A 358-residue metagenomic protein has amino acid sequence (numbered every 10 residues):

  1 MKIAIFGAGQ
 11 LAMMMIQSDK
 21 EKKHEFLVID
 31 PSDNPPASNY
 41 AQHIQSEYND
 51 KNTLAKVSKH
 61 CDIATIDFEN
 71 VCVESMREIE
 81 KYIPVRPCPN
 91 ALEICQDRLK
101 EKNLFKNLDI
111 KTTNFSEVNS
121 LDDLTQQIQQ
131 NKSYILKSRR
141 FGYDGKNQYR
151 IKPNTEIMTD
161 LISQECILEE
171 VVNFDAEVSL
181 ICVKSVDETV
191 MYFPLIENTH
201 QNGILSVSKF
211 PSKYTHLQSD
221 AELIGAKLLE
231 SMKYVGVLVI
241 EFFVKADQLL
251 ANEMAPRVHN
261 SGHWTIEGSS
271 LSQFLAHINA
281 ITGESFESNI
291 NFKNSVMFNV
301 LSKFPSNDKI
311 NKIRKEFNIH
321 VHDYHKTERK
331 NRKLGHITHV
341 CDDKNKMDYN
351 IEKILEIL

Functional and structural regions predicted by a protein language model:
M1-A91, C95-Q96: ATP-binding N-terminal substructure of ATP-dependent carboxylate-amine bond-forming enzymes
K51-H60, L124-Q130, T155-D160: Short amphipathic alpha-helix with an adjacent loop that forms part of the alpha/beta core around
C88-K152: A conserved helix-loop-beta module that forms one wall/lid of the active-site cleft in ATP-utilizing catalytic domains
T112-E117, Y134-D160, C166-I167, N173-V183 (+2 more regions): Glycine-rich phosphate-binding loop of ATP-grasp-fold ATP-dependent ligases
M191, L238, L249-E253: Protein kinase-like catalytic core scaffold
D220-I240, K245, P256-K303: Active-site "cap" helix and flanking loop/linker of ATP-utilizing ligase/carboxylase catalytic domains
N279-L358: Peripheral (often C-terminal) accessory segments that flank ATP-dependent C-N-forming ligase machineries
